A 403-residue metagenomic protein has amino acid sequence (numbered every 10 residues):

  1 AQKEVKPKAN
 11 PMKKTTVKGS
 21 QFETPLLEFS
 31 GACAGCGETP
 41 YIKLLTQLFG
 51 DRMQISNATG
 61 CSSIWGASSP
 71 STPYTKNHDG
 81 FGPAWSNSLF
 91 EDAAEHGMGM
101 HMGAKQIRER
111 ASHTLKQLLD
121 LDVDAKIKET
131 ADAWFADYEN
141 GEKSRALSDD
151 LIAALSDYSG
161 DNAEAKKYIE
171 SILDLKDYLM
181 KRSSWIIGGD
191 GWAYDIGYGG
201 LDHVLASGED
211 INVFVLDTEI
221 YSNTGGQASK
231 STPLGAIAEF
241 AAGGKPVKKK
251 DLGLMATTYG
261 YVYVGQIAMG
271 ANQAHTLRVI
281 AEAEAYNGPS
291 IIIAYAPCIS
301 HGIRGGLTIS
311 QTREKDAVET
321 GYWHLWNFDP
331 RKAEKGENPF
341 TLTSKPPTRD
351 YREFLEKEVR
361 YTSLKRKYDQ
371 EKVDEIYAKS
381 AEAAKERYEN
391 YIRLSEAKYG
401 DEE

Functional and structural regions predicted by a protein language model:
A1-Q47, M53-Q54, S63, S71 (+3 more regions): Flanking helices and flexible, charged tails adjoining ferredoxin-like Fe-S electron-transfer domains in multi-subunit
V17-A32, S88-G99, I107-V123, Y178-M180 (+3 more regions): Conserved thiamine diphosphate
G19-G50, K128-I187, W192-I196, D202: Cofactor-pocket helix-loop regions in the catalytic cores of large enzyme subunits
E38, L44-R52, A58, A67 (+3 more regions): C-terminal extensions of enzymes
T39, L44, L48, R52 (+12 more regions): Generic, well-ordered alpha-helical scaffold segments in large soluble proteins
W65-G66, T75, A165-K166, S171-S290 (+2 more regions): Thiamine diphosphate
P70-P83, T276-E371, I376-K379, E389-L394 (+1 more regions): Glycine/aspartate-rich loop-and-adjacent alpha/beta segment that forms the canonical ThDP
F90-E164, K365: N-terminal leader/propeptide and maturation segments of large enzyme subunits in energy/redox metabolism and hydrolases
